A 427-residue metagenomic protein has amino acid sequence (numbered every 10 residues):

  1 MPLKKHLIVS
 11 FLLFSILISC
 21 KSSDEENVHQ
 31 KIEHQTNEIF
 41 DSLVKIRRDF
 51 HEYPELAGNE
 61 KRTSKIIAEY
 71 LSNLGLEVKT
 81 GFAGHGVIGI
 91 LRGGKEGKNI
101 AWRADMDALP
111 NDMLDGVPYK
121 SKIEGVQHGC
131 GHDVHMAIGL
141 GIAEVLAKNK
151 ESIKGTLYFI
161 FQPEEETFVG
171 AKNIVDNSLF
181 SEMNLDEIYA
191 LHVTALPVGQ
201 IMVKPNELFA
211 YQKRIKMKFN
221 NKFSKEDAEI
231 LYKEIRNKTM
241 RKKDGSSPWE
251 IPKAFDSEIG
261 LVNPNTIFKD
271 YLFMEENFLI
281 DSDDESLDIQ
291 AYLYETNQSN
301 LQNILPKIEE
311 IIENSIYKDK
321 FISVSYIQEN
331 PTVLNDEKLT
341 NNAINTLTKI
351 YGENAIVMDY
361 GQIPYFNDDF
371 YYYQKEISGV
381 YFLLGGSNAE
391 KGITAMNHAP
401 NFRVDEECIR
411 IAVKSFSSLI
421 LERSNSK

Functional and structural regions predicted by a protein language model:
H6-S15: Sec-dependent N-terminal signal peptides
I18-S19: C-terminal motif of bacterial Sec signal peptides marking the signal peptidase cleavage site
S23-H128, A137, S152-I153: Acidic/His- and Gly-rich active-site-bordering loop/insert found across diverse amide/peptide-bond hydrolases
F50, L71, G89, W102 (+7 more regions): Divalent metal-coordination and catalytic microenvironments
V134-E207: Acidic/histidine-rich catalytic neighborhood of metal-dependent amide-processing enzymes
L185-E313, I322-T332: Midchain, well-structured core segments that form catalytic/ion-binding scaffolds
K225-N237, R241, G245, L384-K427: His/Asp/Glu-rich mid-to-C-terminal helical/loop segments that flank catalytic regions of hydrolases
T332-I350: Short, low-order "capping/linker" segments at domain edges
